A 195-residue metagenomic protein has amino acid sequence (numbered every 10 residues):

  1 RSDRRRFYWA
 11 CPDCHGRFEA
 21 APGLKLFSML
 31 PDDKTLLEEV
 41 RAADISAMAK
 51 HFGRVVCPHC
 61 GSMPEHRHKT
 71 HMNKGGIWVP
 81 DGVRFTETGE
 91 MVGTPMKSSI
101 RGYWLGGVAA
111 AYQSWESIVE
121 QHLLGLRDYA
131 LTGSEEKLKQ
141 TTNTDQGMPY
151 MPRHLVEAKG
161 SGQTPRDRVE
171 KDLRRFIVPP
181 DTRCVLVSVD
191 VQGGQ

Functional and structural regions predicted by a protein language model:
S2-G106: Cys/His-rich short segments
D3, S46-A49, A130, S134 (+1 more regions): Generic alpha-helical structural element
V79-S188: A contiguous, basic/glycine-rich beta-loop/short-helix subdomain that forms a polymer-engagement track
V187-Q195: Acidic, metal-ligating active-site segments
